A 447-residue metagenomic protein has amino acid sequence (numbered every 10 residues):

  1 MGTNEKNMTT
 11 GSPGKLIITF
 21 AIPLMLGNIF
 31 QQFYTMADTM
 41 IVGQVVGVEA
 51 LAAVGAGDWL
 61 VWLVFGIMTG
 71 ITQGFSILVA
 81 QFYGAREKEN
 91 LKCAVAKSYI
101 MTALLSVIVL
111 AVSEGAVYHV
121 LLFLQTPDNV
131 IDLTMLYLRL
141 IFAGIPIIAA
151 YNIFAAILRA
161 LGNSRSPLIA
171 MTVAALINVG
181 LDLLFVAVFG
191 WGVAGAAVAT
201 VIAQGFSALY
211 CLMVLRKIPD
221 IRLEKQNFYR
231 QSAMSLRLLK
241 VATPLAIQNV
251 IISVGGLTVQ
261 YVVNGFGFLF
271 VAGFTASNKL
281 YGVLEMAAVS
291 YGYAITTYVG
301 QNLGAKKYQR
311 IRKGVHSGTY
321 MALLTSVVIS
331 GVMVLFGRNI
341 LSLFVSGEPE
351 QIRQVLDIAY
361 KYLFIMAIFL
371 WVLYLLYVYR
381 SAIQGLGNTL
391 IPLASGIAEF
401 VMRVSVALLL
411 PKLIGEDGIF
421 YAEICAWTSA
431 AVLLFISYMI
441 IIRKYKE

Functional and structural regions predicted by a protein language model:
M1-A21, V79-G144, V188-T243, V299-I368 (+1 more regions): Short alpha-helical transmembrane segments in multi-pass integral membrane proteins
M8-V45, W62-G74, L78, A103-L110 (+4 more regions): N-terminal transmembrane alpha-helices
T19-D38, L140, Y151, A174 (+4 more regions): Transmembrane helical elements of multi-pass membrane transporters/channels
L24, N28, M40, I77 (+15 more regions): Transmembrane alpha-helix boundary and packing residues in multipass membrane permease domains and related
I29, F33-A52, L121-D128, L184-W191 (+4 more regions): Helix-terminus/linker motif at the lipid-water interface of multi-pass membrane proteins
L51-A111, I148-P167, G273-G337, L373-S395: Small-residue-rich hydrophobic transmembrane alpha-helices
L63, N178-L183, A208-L212, V283-M286 (+3 more regions): Hydrophobic transmembrane alpha-helices of multi-pass small-molecule transporters
T72, L140-R159, P167-A175, A196-L209 (+4 more regions): Short runs within selected transmembrane alpha-helices of multi-pass transporters and secretion channels
